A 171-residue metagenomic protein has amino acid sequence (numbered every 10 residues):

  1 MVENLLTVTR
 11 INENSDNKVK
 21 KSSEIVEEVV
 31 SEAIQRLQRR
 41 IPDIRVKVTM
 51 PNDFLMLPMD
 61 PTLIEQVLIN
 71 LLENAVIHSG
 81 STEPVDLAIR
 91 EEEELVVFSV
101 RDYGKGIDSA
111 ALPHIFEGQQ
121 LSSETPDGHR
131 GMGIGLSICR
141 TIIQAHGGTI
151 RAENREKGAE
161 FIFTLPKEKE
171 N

Functional and structural regions predicted by a protein language model:
E13-V19, M56-M59: Conserved micro-motifs of the catalytic ATP-binding
S22-S23, R45-L55: Conserved catalytic submotifs in the C-terminal HATPase_c
A75-V76: Short helix-loop "hinge" at the ATP-lid/N-box region of the Bergerat-fold HATPase_c
I107-Q119: Short conserved segment of the HATPase_c
Q120-R130: Glycine-rich ATP-lid/hinge loop adjacent to the conserved G-boxes
G135, C139: Short alpha-helical Gxxx[C/S/T] motif in the catalytic ATP-binding
